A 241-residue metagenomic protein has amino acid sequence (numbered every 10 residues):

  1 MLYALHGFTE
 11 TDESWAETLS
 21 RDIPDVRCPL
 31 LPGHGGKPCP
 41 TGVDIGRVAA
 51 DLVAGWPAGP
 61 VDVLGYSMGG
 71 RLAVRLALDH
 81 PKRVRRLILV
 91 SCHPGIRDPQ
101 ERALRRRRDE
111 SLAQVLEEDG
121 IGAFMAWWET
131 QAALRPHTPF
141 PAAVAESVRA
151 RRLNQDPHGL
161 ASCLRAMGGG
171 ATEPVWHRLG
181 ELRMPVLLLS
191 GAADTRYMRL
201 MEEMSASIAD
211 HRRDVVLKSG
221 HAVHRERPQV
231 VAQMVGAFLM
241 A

Functional and structural regions predicted by a protein language model:
M1-P38: Conserved HGGG/HGGXW glycine-rich cap/lid loop of the alpha/beta-hydrolase fold
G46-V61: Conserved acidic catalytic loop of the alpha/beta-hydrolase fold
V63-G65, V90: Short beta-strand immediately N-terminal to the catalytic nucleophile in serine-hydrolase-like folds
G65-G69, A73: Gly/Ala-rich beta-loop-alpha elbow adjacent to hydrolase catalytic centers
L78, R85-E117: Flexible "cap/lid" loop of the alpha/beta hydrolase fold
L153-E203: Conserved serine/cysteine hydrolase catalytic core
A206-H221: Catalytic histidine neighborhood in serine/cysteine hydrolases with alpha/beta-hydrolase-type architecture
S219-P228, A232: Catalytic histidine-centered segment of alpha/beta-hydrolase-like enzymes
